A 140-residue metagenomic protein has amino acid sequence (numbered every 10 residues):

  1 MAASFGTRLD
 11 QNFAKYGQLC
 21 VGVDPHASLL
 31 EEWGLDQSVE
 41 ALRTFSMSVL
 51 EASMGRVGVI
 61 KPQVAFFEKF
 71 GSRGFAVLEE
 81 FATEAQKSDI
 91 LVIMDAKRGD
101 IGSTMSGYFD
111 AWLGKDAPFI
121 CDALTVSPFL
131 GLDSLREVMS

Functional and structural regions predicted by a protein language model:
A2-S140: Active-site loop-to-helix "anion-binding N-cap" substructures in soluble metabolic enzymes
